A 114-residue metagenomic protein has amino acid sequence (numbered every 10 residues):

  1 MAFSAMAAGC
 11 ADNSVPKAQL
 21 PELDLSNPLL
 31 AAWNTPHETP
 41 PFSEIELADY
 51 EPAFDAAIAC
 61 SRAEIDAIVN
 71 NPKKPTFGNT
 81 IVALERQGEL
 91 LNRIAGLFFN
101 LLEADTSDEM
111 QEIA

Functional and structural regions predicted by a protein language model:
M1-M6: Bacterial N-terminal signal peptides
C10-A114: Zn2+-dependent metallopeptidase catalytic domains
